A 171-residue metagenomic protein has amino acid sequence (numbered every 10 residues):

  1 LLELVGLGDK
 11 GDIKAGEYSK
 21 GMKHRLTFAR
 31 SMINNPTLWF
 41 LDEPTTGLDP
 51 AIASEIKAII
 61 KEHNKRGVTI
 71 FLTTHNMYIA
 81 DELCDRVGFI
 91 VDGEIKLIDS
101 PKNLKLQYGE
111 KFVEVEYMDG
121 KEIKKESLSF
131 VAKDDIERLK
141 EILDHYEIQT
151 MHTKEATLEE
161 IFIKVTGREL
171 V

Functional and structural regions predicted by a protein language model:
L2-K10: Conserved ABC ATPase "signature" region
F28: Hydrophobic anchor residue at the start of the ABC signature
N35: Conserved catalytic motifs of ABC-family nucleotide-binding domains
W39-D42: Catalytic Walker B motif of ABC-type/P-loop ATPase nucleotide-binding domains
I98-D99: ABC ATPase "signature
L106-V171: Short, charged/small-residue-rich alpha-helical element at the C-terminal edge of ABC transporter nucleotide-binding
